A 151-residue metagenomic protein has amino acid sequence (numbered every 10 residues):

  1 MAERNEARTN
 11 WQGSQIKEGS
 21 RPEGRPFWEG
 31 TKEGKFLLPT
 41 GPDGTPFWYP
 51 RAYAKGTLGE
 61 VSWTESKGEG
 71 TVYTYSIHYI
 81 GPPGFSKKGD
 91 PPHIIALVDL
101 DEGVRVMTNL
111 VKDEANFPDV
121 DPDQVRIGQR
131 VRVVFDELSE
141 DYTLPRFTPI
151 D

Functional and structural regions predicted by a protein language model:
M1-L38: A broadly conserved sequence feature marking short terminus-proximal activation segments in nucleic acid-centric
G30-E69: Cys/His-rich short segments
G56-L58, I80-F85: A short, acidic/glycine-rich surface segment
E69-T71, I77, R130: Residue-level marker of beta-strand positions
Y75-G81, D136-L138: Short, conserved beta-turn/loop elements at beta-strand boundaries and strand-helix junctions
K87-V106: OB-fold (S1/OB) nucleic-acid-binding surfaces
G103, T108-D151: Well-ordered alpha/beta subsegment
